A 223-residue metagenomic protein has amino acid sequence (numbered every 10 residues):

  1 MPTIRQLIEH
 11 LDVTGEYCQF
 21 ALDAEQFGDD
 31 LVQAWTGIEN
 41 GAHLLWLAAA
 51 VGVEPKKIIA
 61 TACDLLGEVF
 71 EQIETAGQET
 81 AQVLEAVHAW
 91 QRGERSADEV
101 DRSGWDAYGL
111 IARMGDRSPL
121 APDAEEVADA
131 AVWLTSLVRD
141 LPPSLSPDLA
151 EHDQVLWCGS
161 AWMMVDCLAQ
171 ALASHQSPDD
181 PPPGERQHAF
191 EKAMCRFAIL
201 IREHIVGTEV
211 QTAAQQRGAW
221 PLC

Functional and structural regions predicted by a protein language model:
M1-C223: Short, glycine-biased loop/turn motifs at secondary-structure junctions and in low-complexity Ser/Thr/Pro-rich termini
